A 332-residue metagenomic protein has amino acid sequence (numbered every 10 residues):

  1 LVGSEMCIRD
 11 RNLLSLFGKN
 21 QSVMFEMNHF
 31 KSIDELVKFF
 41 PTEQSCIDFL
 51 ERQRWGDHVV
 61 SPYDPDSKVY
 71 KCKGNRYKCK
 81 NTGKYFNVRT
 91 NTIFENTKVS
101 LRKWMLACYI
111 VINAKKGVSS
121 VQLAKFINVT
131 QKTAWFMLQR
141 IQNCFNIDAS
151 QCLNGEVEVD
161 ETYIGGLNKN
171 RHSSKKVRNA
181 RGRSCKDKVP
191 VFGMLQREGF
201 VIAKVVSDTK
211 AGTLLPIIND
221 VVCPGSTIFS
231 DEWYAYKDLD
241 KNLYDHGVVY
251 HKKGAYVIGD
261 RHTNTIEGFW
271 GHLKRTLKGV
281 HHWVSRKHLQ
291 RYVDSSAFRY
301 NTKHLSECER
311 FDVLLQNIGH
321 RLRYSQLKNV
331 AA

Functional and structural regions predicted by a protein language model:
L1-I8: Short, small-residue-biased leader/transition segments that mark boundaries at the very start of proteins
N12-A332: Residue-level recognition of single "structural anchor" positions that define or cap local secondary structure
